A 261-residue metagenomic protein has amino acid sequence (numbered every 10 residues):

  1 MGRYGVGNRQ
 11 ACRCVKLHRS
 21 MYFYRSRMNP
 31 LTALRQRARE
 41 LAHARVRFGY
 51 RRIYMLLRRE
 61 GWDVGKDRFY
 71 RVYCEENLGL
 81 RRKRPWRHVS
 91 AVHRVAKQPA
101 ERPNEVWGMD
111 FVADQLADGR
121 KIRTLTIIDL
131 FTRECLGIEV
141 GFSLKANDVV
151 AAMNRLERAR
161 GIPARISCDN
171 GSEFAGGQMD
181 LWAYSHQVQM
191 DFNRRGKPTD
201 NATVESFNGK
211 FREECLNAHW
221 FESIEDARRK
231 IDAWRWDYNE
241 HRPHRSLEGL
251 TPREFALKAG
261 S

Functional and structural regions predicted by a protein language model:
M1-S261: Charged DNA-binding/catalytic regions of mobile-element recombinases
